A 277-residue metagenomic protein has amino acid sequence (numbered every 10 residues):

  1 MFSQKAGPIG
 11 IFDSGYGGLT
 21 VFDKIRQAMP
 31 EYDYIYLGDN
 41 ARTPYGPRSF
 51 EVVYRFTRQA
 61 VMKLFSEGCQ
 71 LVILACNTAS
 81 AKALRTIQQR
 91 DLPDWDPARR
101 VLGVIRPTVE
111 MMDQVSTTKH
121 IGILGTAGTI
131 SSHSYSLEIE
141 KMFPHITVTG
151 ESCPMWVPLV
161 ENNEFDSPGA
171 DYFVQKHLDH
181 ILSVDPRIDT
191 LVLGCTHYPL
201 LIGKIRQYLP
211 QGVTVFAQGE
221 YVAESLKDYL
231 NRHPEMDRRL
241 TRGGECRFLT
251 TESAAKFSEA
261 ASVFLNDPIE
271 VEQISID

Functional and structural regions predicted by a protein language model:
M1-D277: Non-catalytic structural scaffold of enzyme domains
